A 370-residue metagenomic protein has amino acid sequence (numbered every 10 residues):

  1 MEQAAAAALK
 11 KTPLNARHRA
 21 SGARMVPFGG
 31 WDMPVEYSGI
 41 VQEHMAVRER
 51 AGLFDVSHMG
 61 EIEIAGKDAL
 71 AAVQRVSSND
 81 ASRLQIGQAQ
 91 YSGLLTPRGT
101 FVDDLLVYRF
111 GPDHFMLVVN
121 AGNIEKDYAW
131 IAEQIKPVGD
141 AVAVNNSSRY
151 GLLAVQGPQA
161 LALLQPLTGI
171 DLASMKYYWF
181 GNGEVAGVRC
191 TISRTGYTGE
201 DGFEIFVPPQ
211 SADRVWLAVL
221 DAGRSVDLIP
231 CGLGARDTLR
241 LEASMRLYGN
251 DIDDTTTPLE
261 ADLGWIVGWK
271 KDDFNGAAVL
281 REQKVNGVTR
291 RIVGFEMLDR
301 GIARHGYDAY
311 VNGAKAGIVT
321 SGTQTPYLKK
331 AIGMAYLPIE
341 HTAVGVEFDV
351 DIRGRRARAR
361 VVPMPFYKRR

Functional and structural regions predicted by a protein language model:
M1-G29, V35, F110-R370: Conserved, structured C-terminal
M1-S92, T100-V102, G234: Acidic, proline/glycine-enriched N-terminal capping motif
E43-V47, R98-F101, L105, V138 (+1 more regions): Membrane-targeting and insertion segments and their boundary/processing signals
R75, R83-Q85, L94-T100, L106-G111 (+2 more regions): Short, charge-rich binding segments
Q85-F101, A173-A186: Conserved alpha/beta core surface patches that mediate binding of polyanionic ligands
Y91, L106, G306-D308: Conserved beta-strand and immediately adjacent loop positions that scaffold enzyme active sites
